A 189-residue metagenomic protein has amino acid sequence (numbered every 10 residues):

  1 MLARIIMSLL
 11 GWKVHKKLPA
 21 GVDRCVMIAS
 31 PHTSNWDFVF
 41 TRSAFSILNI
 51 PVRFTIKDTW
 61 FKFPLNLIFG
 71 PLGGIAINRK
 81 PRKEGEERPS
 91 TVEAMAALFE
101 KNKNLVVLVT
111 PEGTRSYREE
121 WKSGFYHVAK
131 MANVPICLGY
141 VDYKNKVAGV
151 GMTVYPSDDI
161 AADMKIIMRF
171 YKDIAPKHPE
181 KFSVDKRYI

Functional and structural regions predicted by a protein language model:
M1-L2: Helix-enriched interaction subdomains in cytosolic or periplasmic regions, typified by TIR/SEFIR signaling/NADase cores
S8-D173, R187-Y188: Soluble catalytic domains of membrane acyltransferases
P176-I189: Charged, glycine-interspersed solvent-exposed loop segments at helix/strand-loop junctions that cap or gate access
